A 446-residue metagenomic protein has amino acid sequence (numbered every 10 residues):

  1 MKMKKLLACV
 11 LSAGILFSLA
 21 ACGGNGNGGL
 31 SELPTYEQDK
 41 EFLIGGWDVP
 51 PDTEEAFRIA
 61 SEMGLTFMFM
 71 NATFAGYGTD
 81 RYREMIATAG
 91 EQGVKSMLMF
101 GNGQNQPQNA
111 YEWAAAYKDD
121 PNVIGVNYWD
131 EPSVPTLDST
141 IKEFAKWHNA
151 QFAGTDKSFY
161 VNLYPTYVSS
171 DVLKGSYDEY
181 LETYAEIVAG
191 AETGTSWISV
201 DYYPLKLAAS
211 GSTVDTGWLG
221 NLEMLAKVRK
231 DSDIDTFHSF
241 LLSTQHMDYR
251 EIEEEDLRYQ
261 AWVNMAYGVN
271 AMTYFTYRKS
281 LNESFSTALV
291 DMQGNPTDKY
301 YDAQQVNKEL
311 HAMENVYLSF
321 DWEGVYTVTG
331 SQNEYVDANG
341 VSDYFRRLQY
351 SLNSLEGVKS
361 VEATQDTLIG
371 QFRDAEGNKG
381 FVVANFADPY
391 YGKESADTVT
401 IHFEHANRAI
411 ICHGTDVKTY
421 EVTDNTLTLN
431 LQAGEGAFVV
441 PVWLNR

Functional and structural regions predicted by a protein language model:
M1-K2: N-terminal secretory signal peptides that target proteins for export/translocation
K5-G14: Sec-dependent N-terminal signal peptides
S18-A21: C-terminal motif of bacterial Sec signal peptides marking the signal peptidase cleavage site
G26-N407, C412-R446: Glycan-processing catalytic domains of CAZymes
